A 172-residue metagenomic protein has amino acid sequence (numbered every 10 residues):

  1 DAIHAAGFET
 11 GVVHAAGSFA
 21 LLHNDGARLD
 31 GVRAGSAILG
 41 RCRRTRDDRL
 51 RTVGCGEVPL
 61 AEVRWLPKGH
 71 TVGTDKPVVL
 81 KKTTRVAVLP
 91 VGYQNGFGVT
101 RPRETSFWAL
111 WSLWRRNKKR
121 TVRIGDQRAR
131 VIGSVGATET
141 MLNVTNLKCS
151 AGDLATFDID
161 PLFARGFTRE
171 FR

Functional and structural regions predicted by a protein language model:
A2-R172: Active-site anion/phosphate-binding pocket segments in diverse small-molecule metabolic enzymes
